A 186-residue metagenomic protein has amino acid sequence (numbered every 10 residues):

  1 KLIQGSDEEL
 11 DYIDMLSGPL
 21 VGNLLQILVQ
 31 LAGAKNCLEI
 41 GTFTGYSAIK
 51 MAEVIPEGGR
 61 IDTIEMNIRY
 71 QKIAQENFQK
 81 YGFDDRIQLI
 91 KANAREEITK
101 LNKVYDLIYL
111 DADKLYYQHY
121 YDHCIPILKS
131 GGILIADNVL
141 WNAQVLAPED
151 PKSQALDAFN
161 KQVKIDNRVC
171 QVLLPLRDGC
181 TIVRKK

Functional and structural regions predicted by a protein language model:
K1-L107, K114-I135, V139-K186: A short alpha-helical cap/connector motif
